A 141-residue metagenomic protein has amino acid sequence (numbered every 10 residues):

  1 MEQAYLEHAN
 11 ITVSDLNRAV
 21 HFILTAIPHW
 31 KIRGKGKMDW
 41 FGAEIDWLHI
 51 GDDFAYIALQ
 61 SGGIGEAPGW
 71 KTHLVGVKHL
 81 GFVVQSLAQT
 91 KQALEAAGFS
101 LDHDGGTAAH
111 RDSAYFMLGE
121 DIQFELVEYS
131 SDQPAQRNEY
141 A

Functional and structural regions predicted by a protein language model:
M1-A4, R33-G36, K91-A141: Vicinal oxygen chelate
M1-V20, V77-F82, S130-A141: N-terminal beta-strand motif that seeds the catalytic metal site of vicinal oxygen chelate
Q3, N10-A55, A96, D104: Core segments of cupin and vicinal oxygen chelate
L6-S14, I45-H49, P68-A93, D112-M117 (+1 more regions): Vicinal oxygen chelate
W30-K71, F116-S131: Conserved short beta-strand elements that form part of the metal-binding/catalytic scaffold of enzyme active sites
D39-F41, L59-G63, G76-V77, V84-A88 (+2 more regions): Short, surface-exposed, polar/charged, turn-prone segments marking secondary-structure boundaries
